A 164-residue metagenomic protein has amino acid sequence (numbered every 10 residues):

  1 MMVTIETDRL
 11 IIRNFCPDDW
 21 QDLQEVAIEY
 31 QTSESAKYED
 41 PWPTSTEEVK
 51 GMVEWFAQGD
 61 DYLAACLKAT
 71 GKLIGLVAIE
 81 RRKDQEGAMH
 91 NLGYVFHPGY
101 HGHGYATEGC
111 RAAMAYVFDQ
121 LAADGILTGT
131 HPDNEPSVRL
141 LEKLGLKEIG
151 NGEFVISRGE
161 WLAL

Functional and structural regions predicted by a protein language model:
M1-S35, K50, Y62-L164: Acyl-donor (CoA/ACP) binding surface of acyl/acetyltransferases
W42-D60: Active-site rim helix/loop that mediates acceptor-substrate recognition in acyltransferases
